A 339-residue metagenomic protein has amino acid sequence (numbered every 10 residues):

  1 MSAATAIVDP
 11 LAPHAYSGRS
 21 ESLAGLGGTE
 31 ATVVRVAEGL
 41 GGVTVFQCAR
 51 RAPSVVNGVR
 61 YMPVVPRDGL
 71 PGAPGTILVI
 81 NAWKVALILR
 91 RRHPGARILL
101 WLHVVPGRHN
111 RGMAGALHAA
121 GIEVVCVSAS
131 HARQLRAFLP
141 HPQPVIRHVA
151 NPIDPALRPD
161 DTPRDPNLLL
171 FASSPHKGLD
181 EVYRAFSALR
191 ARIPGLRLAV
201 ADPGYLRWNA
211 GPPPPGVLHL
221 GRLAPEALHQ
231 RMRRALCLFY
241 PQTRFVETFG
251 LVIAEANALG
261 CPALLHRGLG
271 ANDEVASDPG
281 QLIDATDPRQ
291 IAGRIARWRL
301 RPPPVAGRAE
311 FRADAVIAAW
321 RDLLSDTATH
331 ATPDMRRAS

Functional and structural regions predicted by a protein language model:
G25, P155, P163-P225: Conserved catalytic-core segment of nucleotide-activated headgroup transferases in glycan assembly
Q47-A120: Extended catalytic core of nucleotide-activated donor transferases of GT-like folds
V64-V65, V217-R234, T286: Conserved active-site histidine-acidic residue motif and adjacent donor-binding/catalytic loop of glycosyltransferases
S130, P152: Carbohydrate-associated surface elements
H229, L251-A258, N272-D273: Short alpha-helical segment that forms part of, or immediately flanks, the ligand-binding pocket in carbohydrate-active
R233-T248, C261: Acidic donor-binding loop of glycosyltransferase active sites
S277-P288, R297-L300: Conserved acidic donor-binding segment of nucleotide-sugar-dependent glycosyltransferases
T286, R299-A338: A charged, aromatic-enriched C-terminal amphipathic alpha-helix characteristic of glycosyltransferases across folds
